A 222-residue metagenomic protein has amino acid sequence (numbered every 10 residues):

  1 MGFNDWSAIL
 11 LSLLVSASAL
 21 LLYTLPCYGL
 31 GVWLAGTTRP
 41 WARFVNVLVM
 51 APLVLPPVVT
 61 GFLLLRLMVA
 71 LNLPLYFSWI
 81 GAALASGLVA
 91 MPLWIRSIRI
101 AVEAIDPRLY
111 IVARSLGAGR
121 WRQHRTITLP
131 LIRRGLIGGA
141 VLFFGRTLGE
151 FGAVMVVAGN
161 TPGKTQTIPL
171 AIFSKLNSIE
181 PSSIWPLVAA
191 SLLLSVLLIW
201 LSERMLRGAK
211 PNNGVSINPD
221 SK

Functional and structural regions predicted by a protein language model:
M1-L21, G36-W41, M68, S174-S182: Periplasmic/extracellular loop-to-transmembrane helix junction in inner-membrane transport proteins
M1-S7, V157-V196, W200, R204: Interhelical loop and adjacent transmembrane-helix boundary motif in polytopic membrane transport permeases
S16, L20-V32, V58, F62 (+6 more regions): Hydrophobic positions within alpha-helical transmembrane segments of bacterial inner-membrane proteins
S18-V49, F62, A70, T128 (+1 more regions): Transmembrane-helix boundary motif in ABC transporter permease subunits
L21, S97-I98, D106, W121-A153: Transmembrane alpha-helices
T37-V45, L75-S78, R120-W121, R134-G135 (+1 more regions): Membrane-helix interface segments
V59-G87, A158-T161: Membrane-interfacial helix termini and adjacent extracytoplasmic/periplasmic loops of multi-pass transporters
P92, R96-A118, R122, T126-I127 (+1 more regions): C-terminal transmembrane helix and the adjacent membrane-cytosol boundary/short C-terminal tail of inner/organellar
